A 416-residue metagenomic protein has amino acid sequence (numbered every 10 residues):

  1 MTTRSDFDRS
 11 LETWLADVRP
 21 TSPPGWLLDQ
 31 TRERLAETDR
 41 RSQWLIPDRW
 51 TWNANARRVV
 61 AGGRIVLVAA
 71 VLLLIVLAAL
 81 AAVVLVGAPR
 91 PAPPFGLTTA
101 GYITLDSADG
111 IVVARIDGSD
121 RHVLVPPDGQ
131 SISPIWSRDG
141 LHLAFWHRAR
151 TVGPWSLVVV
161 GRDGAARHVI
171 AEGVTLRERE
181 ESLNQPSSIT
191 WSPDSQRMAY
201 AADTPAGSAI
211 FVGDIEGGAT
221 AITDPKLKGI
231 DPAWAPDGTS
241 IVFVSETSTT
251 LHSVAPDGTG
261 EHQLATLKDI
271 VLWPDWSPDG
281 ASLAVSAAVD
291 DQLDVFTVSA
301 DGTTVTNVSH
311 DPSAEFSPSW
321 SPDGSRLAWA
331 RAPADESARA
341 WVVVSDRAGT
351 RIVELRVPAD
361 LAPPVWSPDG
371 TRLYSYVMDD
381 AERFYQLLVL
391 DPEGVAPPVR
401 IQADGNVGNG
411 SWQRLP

Functional and structural regions predicted by a protein language model:
M1-E33, T38-L45: A short, acidic loop/turn at secondary-structure junctions
S5, V60-R64, A69, T204 (+1 more regions): Intrinsic-disorder/low-complexity, polar/charged segments
D6, E12-W14, P23, V76-P416: Sequence signature of WD/YWTD-type beta-propeller architectures
A16, D29-T31, N55, V60-A61 (+3 more regions): Short alpha-helical segments used as structural interaction elements across diverse proteins
E33-L35, T51-A54, P93-F95, G101: N-terminal membrane-targeting/anchoring modules of bacterial envelope and secretion proteins
P47-W52, E172-T175: Short linear capping/connector segments at secondary-structure termini
T51-A82: Internal signal-anchor transmembrane helix that establishes type II topology
